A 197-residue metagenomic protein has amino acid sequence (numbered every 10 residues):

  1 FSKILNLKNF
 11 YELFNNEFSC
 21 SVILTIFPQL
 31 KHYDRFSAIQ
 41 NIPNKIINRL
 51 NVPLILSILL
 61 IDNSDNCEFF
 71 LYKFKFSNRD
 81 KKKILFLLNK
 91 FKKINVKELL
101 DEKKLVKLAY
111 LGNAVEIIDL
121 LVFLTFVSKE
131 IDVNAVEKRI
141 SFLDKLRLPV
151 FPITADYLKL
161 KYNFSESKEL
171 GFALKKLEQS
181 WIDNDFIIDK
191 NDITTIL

Functional and structural regions predicted by a protein language model:
F1-V133: Conserved, hydrophobic alpha-helical core segments of structured domains
F36, T125-L197: Charged substrate- and nucleic-acid-binding regions of tRNA-handling and nucleotidyl-transfer enzymes, centered on
